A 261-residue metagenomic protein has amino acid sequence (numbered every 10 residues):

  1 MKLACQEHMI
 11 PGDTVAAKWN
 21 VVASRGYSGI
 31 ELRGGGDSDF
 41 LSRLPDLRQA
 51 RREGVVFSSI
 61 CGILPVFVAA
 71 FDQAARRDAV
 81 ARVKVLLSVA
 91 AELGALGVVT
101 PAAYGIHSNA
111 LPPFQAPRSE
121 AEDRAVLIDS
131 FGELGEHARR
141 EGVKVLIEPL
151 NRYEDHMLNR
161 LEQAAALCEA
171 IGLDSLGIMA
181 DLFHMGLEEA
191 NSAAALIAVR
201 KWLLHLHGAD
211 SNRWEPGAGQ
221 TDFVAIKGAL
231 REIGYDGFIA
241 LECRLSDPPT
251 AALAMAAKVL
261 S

Functional and structural regions predicted by a protein language model:
M1-G26, R51, G94-L96, L158-A180 (+1 more regions): Histidine-acidic metal/acid-base catalytic patches
M9-P11, G34-G36, I63-V66, Y104-I106 (+4 more regions): Active-site-proximal loop/turn and secondary-structure-junction residues that shape catalytic pockets, frequently
V21-L41, C61-P65: N-terminal substrate-binding region of glycoside hydrolase catalytic domains
E31, S59-C61, V99, L146 (+2 more regions): Conserved beta-strand positions in the central sheet of alpha/beta enzyme cores
E31-R52, A102-N109: Glycine-rich, proline-tolerant flexible connector loops at the mouths of alpha/beta enzymes
D39-S59, P117-E120, V143: Short acidic, glycine/proline-enriched helix-loop-strand junctions
F40-R48, R76-R77, P249-A252: Metal-dependent catalytic neighborhoods of phosphoester/phosphodiester hydrolases
R52, A69, Q73-G177: Active-site acidic/histidine proton-transfer and metal-coordination neighborhood in alpha/beta enzyme cores
